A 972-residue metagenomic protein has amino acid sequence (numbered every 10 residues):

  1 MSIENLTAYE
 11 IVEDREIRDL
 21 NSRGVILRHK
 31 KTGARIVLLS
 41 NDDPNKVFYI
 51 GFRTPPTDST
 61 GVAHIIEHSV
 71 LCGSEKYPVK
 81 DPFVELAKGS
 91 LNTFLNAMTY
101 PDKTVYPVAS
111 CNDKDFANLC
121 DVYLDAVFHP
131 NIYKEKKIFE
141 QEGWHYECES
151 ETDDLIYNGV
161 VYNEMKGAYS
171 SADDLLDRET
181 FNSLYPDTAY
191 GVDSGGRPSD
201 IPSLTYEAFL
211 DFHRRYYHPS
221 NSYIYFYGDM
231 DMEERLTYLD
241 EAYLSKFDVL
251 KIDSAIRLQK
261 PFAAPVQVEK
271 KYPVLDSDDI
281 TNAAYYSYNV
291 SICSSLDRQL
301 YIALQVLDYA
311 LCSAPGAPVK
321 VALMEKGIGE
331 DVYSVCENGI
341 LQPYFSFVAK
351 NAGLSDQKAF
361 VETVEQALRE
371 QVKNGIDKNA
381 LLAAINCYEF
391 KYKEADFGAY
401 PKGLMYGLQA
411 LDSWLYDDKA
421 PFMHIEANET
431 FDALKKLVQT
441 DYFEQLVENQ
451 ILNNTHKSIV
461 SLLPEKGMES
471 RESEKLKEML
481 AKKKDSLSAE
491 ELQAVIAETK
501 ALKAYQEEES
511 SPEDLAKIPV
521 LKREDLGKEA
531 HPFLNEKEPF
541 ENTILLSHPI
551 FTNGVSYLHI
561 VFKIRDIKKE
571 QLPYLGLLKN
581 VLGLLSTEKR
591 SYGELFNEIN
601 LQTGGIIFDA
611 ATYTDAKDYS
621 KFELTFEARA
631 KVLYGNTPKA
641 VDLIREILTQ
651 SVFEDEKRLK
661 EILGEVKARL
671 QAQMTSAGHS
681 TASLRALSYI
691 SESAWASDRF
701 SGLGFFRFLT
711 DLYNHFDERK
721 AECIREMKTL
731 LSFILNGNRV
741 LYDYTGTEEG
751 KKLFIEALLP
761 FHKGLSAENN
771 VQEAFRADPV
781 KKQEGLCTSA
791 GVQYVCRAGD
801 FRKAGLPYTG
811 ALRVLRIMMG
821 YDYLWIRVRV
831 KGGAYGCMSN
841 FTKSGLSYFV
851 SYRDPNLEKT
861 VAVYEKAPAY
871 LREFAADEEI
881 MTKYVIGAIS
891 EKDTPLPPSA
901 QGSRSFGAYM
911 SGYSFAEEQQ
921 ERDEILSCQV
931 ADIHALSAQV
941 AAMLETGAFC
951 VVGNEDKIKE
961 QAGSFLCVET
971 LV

Functional and structural regions predicted by a protein language model:
M1-V47: Non-catalytic terminal extensions that flank enzyme cores
S40-D42, Y49-G51, Y162, K166-S170 (+9 more regions): His/Glu-based metal-binding/catalytic segments typifying zinc-dependent metallopeptidases
N45-P55, D81-H129, K136-E147, D174-S199 (+10 more regions): M16 family metallopeptidases and their MPP-like homologs
V62, I66-V70, L578: Active-site His/Glu-centered metal-binding helix of metallohydrolases
F94, L210-R214, P273-D276, Y333-E337 (+10 more regions): Generic recognition of flexible, low-complexity loop/linker segments
S150-N221, Y225-Y243, F247-L275, I280-N282 (+1 more regions): Hydrophobic, small-residue-rich alpha-helical packing segments that form membrane-like cores
N158, L210-A242, C723-L758, E945: Non-catalytic, conformational "gating/processing" segments within enzyme and secreted inhibitor domains
D211, Y223, D231-K251, N374 (+2 more regions): Extended, regular secondary-structure scaffolds
